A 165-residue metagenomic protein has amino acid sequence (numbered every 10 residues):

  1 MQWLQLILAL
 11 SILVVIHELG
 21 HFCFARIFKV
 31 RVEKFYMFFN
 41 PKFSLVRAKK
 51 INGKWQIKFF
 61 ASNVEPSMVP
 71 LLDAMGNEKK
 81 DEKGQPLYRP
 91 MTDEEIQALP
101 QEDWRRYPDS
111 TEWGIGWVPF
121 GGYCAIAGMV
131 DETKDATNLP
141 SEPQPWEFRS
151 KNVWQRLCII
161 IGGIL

Functional and structural regions predicted by a protein language model:
M1, K151-Q155: Alpha-helical membrane and juxtamembrane elements of multi-pass inner-membrane transport and channel proteins
Q2-L139: Small-residue-rich helix-interface/hinge motifs
E142-K151: Short, membrane-interfacial amphipathic segments enriched in basic
R156-L165: Pore domain of cation channels
